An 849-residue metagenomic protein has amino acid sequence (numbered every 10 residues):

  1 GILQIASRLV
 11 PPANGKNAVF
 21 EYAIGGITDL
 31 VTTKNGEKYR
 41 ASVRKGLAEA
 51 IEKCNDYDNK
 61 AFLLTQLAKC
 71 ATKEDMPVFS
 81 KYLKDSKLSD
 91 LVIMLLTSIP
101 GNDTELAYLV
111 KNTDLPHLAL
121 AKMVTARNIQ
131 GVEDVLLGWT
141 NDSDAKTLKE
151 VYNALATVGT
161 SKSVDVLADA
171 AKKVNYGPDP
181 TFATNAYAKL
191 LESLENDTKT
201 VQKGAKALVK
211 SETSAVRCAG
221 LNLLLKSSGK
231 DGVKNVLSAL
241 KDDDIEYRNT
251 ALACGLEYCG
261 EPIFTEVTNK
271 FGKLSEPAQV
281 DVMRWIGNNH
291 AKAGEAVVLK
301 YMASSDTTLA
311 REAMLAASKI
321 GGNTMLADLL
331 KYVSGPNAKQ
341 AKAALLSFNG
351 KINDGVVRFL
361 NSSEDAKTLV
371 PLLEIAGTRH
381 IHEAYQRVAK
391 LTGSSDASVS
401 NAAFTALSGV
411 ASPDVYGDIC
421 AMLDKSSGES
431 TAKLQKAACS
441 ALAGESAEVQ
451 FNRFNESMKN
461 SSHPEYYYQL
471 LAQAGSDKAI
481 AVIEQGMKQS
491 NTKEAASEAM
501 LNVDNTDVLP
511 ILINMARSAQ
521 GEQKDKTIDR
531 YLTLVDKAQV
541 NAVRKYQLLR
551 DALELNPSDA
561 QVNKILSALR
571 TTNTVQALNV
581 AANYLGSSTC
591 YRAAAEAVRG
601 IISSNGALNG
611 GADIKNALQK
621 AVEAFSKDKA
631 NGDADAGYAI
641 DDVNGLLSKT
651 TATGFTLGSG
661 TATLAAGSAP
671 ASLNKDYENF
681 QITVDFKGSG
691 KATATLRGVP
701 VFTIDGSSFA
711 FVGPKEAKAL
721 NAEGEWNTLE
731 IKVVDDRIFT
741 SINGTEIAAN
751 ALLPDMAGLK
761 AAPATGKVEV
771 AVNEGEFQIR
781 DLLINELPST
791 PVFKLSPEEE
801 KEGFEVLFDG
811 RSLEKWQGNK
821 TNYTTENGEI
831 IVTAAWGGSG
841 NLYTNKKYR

Functional and structural regions predicted by a protein language model:
G1-V10, T33-I51, T72-L83, G101-K111 (+19 more regions): Amphipathic alpha-helical scaffolding segments comprising HEAT/armadillo-like alpha-solenoid repeats
L3, E21-I24, R44, A48 (+36 more regions): Hydrophobic core positions within HEAT/HEAT-like alpha-solenoid repeats
A6-D56, N679, D685-A692, L696-R697 (+1 more regions): Mid-chain, structured segments of secreted extracytoplasmic proteins
K16, N55-D56, K84-L88, N112-L115 (+16 more regions): Short inter-helical turns and helix N-cap capping residues of alpha-solenoid HEAT/ARM repeat scaffolds
K16-F20, K60, M76, S89 (+23 more regions): Residue-level detector of extended alpha-helical repeat arrays and alpha-solenoid scaffolds
Y22-L30, E37, L63-K69, L95-S98 (+24 more regions): Core register positions within helices of long alpha-helical scaffolds
P180, N185-N196, T200, G204 (+16 more regions): Extracellular/periplasmic ectodomains of large secreted or surface enzymes and adhesion receptors
G637-R849: Carbohydrate-interacting regions of secretory-pathway proteins
